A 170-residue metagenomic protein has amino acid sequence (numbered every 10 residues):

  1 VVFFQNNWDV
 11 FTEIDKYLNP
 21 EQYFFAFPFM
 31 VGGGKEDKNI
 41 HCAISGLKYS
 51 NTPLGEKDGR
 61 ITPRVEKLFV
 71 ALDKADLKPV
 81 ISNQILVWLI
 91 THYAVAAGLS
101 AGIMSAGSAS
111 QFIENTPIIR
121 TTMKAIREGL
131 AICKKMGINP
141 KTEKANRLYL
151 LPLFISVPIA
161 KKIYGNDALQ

Functional and structural regions predicted by a protein language model:
V1, N7, A96-L99, I113 (+1 more regions): Generic hydrophobic, helix-prone segments enriched in Leu/Val/Ile
V1-H41: Rossmann-like NAD(P)(H) cofactor-binding subdomain of soluble oxidoreductases
Y17, A71, K162-I163: Residues that form generic nucleotide/phosphate-binding pockets
P20-Q22, H41-T142, N146: Internal alpha-helical scaffold of NAD(P)-dependent oxidoreductase catalytic cores
G33-D37, L89-A94, P152-F154: Short, solvent-exposed polar/charged micro-motifs at secondary-structure junctions
C133-Q170: C-terminal substrate-binding/catalytic lobe of Rossmann-fold NAD(P)-dependent oxidoreductases
